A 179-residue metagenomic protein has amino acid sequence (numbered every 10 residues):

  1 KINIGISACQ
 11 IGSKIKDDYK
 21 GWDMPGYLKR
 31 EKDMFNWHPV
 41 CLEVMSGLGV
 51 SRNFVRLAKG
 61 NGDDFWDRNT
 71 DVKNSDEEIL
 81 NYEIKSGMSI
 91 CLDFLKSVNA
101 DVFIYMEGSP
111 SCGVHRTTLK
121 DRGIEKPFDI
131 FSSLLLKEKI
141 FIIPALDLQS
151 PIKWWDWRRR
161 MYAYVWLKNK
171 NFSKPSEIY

Functional and structural regions predicted by a protein language model:
K1-F35: N-terminal phosphate-binding or glycine-rich loops at protein starts, especially the Walker A/P-loop of NTPases
S7-A8, C41, I104-G108: Short beta-strand segments
S13-K14, L48-G49, S111-H115, I152-W154: Short catalytic/ligand-binding loop motif for oxyanion handling, primarily in non-cytosolic enzymes, centered on
G26-K29, M34-R68: Short, surface-exposed acidic-centric catalytic microdomains
G26-M34, G87-D101: Short amphipathic alpha-helices and their capping/turn segments at secondary-structure boundaries
V55-K59, D121-R122, M161-Y162: Short, hinge-like loop/turn segments at secondary-structure boundaries
W66-I90, F94, K126-Y179: Divalent-metal-activated hydrolytic enzyme cores
P110-S133: Short Gly/Thr/Asp-enriched flexible loops that form oxyanion-binding sites at enzyme active sites
